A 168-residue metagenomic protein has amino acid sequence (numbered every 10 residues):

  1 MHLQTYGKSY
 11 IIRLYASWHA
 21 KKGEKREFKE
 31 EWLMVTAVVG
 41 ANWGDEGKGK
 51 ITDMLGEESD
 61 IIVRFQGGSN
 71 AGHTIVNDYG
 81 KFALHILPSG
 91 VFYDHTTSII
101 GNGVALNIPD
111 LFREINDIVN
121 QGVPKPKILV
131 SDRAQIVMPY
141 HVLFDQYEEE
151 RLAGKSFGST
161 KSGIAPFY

Functional and structural regions predicted by a protein language model:
H2, Y6, Y10-K22, E30: Short, positively charged and aromatic/hydrophobic N-terminal segments
L33-Y168: Non-transmembrane, aqueous-exposed alpha-helical and coiled segments at domain scale
